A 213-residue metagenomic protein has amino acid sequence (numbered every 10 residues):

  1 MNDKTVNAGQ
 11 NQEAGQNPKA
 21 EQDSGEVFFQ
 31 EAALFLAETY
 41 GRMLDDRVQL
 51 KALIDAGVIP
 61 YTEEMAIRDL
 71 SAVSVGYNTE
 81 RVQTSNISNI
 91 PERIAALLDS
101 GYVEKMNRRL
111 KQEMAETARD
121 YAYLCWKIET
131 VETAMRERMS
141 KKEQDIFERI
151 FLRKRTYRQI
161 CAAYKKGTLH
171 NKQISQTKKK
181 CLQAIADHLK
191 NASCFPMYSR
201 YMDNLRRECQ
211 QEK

Functional and structural regions predicted by a protein language model:
M1-A134, K190-K213: N-terminal interaction/assembly modules
R138-M139: Alpha-helical hairpin
K142-E143: The N-cap/first-turn positions of alpha helices within or immediately adjacent to helix-turn-helix DNA-binding domains
I146-F147: A short pre-motif secondary-structure segment
F151-L152, A186: Short, locally clustered residues in the helix-turn-helix/winged-helix DNA-binding domain
R153-Q173: Helix-turn-helix DNA-binding module
I174-A192: DNA major-groove recognition helices of helix-turn-helix
